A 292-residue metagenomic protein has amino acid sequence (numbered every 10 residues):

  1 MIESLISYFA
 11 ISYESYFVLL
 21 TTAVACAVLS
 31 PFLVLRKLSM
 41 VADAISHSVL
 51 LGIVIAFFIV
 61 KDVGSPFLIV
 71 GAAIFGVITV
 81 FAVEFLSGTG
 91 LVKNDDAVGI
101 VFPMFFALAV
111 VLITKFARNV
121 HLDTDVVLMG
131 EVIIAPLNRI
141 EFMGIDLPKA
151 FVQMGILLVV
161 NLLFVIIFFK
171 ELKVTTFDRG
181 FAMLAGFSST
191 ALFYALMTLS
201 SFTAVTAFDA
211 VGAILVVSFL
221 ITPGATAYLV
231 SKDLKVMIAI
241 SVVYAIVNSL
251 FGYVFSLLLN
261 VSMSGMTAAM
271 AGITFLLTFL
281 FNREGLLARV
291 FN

Functional and structural regions predicted by a protein language model:
M1-A25: Membrane-interfacial amphipathic/re-entrant helices at transmembrane-helix boundaries
Y16-T21, I69-I74, G99-I100, F151-I156 (+3 more regions): Hydrophobic alpha-helical transmembrane segments
C26-K37, V80-V92, I166-R179, A225-L229 (+1 more regions): C-terminal ends of transmembrane helices
F32-S46, L50-L122, Y228-A239, S256-L259: Short loop segments and helix-boundary regions at transmembrane helix junctions of multi-pass inner-membrane proteins
F106-F164: Transmembrane helix-bundle core of multi-pass membrane transporters and related energy-transducing complexes
D146-S218, T222-P223: Helix-loop-helix "hairpin" substructures at the membrane interface of multi-pass membrane proteins
T206-G265: Transmembrane alpha-helical segments in multi-pass inner-membrane proteins
V261-N292: Cytosolic-side transmembrane-helix boundaries in multi-pass membrane proteins
